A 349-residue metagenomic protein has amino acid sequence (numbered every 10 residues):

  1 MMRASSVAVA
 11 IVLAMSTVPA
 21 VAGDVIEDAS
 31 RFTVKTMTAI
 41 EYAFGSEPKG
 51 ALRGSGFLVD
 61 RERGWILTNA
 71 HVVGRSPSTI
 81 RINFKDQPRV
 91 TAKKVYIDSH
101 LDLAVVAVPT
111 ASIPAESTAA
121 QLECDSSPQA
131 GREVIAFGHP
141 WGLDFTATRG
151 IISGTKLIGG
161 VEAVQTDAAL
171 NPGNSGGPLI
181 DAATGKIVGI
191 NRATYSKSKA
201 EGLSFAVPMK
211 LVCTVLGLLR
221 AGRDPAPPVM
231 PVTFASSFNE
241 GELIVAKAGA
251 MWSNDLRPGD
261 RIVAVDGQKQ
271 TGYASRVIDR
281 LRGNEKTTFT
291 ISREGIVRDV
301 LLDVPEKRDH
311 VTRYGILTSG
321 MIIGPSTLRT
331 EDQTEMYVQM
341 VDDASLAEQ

Functional and structural regions predicted by a protein language model:
V21-D24, A43-R63, P88-T91, G176 (+2 more regions): A conserved glycine-rich beta-strand in the N-terminal activation segment of trypsin-fold
A22-D28, A92, T110-A115, P140 (+3 more regions): C-terminal cap/linker of serine protease catalytic domains
E41-Y42, R61-G138, G142-F145, G160-A163 (+3 more regions): Conserved active-site neighborhood of the chymotrypsin/trypsin-like protease fold
Y42-K49, S76-T79, P114-S117, F137-G150 (+4 more regions): Active-site loop architecture of trypsin-fold serine endopeptidases
A43-K49, Y96-L101, T146, S153-Q165 (+4 more regions): Gly/Ser-enriched beta-turn/beta-hairpin loop segments
G56-L58, A92-K94, I152, N191 (+2 more regions): Conserved hydrophobic positions within beta-strands
I66-L67, T184, V188, W252-A274 (+1 more regions): Conserved PDZ fold ligand-binding element
C124-S127, P178, A248-R261, I278-R282 (+2 more regions): A short glycine-leucine-enriched loop at secondary-structure breakpoints that most characteristically corresponds
